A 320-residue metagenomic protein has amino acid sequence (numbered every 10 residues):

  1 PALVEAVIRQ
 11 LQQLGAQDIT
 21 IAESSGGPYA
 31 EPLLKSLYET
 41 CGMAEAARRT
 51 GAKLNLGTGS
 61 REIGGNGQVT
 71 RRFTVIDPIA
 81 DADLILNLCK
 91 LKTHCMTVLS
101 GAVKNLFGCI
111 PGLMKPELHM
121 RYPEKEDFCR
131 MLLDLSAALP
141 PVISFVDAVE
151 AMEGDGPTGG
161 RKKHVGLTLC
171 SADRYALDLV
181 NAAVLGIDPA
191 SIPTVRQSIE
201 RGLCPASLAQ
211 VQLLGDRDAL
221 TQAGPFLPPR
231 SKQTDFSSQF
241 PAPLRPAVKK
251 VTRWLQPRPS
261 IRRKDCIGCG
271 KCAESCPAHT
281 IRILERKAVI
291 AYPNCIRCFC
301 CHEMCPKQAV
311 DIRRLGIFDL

Functional and structural regions predicted by a protein language model:
P1-R263, I267, A273-A278, R282-K287 (+3 more regions): N-terminal and secondary-structure boundary signal
I296-R297: Extended, alpha-helix-rich binding/interface surfaces that flank or overlap catalytic cores and mediate recognition
